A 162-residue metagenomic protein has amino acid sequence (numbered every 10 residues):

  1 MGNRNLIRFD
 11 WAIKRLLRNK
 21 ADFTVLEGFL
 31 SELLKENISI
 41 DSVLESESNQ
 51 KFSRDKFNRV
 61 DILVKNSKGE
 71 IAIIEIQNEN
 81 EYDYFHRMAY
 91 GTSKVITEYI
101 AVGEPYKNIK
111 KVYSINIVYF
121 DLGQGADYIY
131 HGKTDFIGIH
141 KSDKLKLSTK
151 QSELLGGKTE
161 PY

Functional and structural regions predicted by a protein language model:
M1-Y162: Elongated, amphipathic alpha-helical interaction scaffolds
